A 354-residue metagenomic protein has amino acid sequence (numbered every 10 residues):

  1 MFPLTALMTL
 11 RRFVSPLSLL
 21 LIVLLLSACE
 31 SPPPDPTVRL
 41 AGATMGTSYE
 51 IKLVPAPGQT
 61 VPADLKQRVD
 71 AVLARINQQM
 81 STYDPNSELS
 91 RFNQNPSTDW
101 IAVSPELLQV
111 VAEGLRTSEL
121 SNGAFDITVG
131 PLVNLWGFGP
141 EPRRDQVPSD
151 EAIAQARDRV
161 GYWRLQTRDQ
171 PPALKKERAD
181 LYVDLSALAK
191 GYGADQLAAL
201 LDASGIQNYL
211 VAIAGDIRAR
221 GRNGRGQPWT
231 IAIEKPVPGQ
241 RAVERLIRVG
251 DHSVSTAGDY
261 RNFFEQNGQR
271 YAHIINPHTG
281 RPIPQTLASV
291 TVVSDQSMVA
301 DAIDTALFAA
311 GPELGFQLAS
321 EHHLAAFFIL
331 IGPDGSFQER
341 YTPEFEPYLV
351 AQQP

Functional and structural regions predicted by a protein language model:
F2-T9, V14-S15, L24-P354: Mature catalytic core of soluble alpha/beta enzymes
